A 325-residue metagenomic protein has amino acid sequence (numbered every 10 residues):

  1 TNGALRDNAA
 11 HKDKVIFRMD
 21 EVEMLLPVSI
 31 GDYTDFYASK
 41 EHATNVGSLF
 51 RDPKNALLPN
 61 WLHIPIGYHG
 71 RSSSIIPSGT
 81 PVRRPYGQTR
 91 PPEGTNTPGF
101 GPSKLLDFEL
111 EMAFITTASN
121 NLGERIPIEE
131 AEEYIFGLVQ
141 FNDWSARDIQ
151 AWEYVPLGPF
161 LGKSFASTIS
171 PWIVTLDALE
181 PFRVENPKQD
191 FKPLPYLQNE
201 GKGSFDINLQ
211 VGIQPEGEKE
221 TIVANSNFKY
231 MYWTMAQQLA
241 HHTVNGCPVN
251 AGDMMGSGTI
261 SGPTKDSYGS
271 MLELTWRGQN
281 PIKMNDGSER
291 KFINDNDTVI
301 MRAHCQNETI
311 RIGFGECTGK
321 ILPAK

Functional and structural regions predicted by a protein language model:
T1-A224, Y232-A236, C305: Active-site microenvironments in enzyme catalytic cores
G101-L105, G246-C247, R290: Exposed beta-sheet edge/beta-hairpin loop segments within beta-rich domains
W233-H241, P248-A251, M255-H304, I310-R311 (+1 more regions): Active-site pocket scaffolds in enzymes
G319-A324: Short beta-strand edge segments in extracellular beta-sheet folds
